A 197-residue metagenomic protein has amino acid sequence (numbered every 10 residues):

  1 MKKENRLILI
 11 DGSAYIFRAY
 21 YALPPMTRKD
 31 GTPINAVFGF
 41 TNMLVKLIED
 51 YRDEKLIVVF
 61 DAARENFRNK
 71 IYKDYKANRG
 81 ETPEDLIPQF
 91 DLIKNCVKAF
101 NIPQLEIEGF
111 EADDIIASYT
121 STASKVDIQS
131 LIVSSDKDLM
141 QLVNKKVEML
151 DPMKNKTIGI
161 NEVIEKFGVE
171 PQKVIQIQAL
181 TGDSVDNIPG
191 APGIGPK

Functional and structural regions predicted by a protein language model:
M1-D61, F67-Y72: Non-catalytic, usually N-terminal nucleic-acid engagement modules in DNA/RNA processing proteins
K2-E4, M26-T27, A77-K197: Extended two-metal-dependent nuclease catalytic cores across DNA- and RNA-processing enzymes
N66-R68, M140-Q141: Short catalytic/ligand-binding loop motif for oxyanion handling, primarily in non-cytosolic enzymes, centered on
